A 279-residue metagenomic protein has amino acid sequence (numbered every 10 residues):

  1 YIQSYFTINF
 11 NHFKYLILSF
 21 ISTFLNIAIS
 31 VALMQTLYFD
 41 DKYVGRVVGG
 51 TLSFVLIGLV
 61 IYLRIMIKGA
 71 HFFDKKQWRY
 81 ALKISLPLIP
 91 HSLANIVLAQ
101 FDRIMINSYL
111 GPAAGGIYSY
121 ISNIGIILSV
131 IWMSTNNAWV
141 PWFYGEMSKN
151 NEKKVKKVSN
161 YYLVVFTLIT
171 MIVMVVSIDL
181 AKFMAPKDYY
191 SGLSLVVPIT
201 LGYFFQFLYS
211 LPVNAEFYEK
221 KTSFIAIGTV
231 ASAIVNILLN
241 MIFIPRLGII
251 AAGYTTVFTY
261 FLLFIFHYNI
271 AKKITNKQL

Functional and structural regions predicted by a protein language model:
Y1-I17, G69, L201-A231, A271-T275: Membrane-interface junctions at transmembrane-helix termini in multi-pass inner-membrane proteins
F13, I17, F39-V47, G58-A99 (+3 more regions): Interhelical loop/hinge segments that connect adjacent transmembrane helices in multipass membrane
L16-M66, S122, V230-V235, I249-A271: Hydrophobic alpha-helical transmembrane segments
Y43, Y80-I84, L88, I106-I126 (+2 more regions): Interfacial/gating helices of multi-pass transporter permease domains
L82, S119, N150-V176, L193-V196: Interfacial transmembrane-helix starts/ends
Y118-N137, V165-I169, I199-Q206, L263: Transmembrane helix-bundle signature of multi-pass secondary active exporters and lipid flippases
I121, G125-N150, K156-S159, V213-Y218: Helix-loop junctions and terminal segments of transmembrane helices in multi-pass membrane transport/translocation
V175-F204, I250: Interfacial segments at transmembrane-helix termini and the short loops linking adjacent helices
